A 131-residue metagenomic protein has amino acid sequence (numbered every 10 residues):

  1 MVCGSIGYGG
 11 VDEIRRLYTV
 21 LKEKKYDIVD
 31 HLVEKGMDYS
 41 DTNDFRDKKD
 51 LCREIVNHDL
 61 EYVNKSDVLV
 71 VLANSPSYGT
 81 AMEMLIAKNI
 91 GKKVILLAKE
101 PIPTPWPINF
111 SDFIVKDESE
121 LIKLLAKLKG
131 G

Functional and structural regions predicted by a protein language model:
M1-G131: Conserved catalytic or regulatory cores that recognize and/or transform ribose-phosphate-containing ligands
